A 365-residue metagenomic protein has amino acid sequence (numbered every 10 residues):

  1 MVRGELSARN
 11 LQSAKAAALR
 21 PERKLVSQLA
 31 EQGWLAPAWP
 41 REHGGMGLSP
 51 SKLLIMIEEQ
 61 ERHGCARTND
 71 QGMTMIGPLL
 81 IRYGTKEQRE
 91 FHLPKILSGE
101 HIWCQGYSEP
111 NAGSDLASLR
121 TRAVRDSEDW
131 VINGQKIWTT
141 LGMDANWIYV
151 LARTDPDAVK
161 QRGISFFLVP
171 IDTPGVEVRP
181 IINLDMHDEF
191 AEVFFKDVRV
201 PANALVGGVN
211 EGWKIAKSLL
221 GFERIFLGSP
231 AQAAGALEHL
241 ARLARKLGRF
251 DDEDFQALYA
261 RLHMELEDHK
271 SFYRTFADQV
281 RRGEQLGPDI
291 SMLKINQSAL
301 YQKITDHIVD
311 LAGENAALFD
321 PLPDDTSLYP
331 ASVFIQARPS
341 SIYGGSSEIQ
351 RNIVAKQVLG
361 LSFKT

Functional and structural regions predicted by a protein language model:
M1-D70, I81, E87, F91-S98 (+7 more regions): Amphipathic, small/basic residue-rich leader segments at the start of a protein or domain
N10-K15, R245, R249, E253-Q256 (+1 more regions): C-terminal helix-coil-helix/basic helical segment that borders enzyme active sites and/or dimer interfaces and provides
S51, I55-M56, M75, N210-F222 (+2 more regions): Glycine-rich phosphate/cofactor-binding loops in nucleotide/flavin-utilizing enzymes
G99-Y107, L151: A short, Trp-centered hydrophobic/proline-enriched beta-strand micro-motif
A112-G113, I137-G142, L184-D185, P339-G344: Glycine-rich phosphate/pyrophosphate-binding beta-alpha loops
D115-N133, E284, P321-Y329: Cytochrome P450 C-terminal beta-domain/meander region
R120, E128-D129, N133-R179: A short core secondary-structure module
V176-K270, S340, K356: Glycine-rich beta->alpha junctions and the first turn(s) of the following alpha-helix
